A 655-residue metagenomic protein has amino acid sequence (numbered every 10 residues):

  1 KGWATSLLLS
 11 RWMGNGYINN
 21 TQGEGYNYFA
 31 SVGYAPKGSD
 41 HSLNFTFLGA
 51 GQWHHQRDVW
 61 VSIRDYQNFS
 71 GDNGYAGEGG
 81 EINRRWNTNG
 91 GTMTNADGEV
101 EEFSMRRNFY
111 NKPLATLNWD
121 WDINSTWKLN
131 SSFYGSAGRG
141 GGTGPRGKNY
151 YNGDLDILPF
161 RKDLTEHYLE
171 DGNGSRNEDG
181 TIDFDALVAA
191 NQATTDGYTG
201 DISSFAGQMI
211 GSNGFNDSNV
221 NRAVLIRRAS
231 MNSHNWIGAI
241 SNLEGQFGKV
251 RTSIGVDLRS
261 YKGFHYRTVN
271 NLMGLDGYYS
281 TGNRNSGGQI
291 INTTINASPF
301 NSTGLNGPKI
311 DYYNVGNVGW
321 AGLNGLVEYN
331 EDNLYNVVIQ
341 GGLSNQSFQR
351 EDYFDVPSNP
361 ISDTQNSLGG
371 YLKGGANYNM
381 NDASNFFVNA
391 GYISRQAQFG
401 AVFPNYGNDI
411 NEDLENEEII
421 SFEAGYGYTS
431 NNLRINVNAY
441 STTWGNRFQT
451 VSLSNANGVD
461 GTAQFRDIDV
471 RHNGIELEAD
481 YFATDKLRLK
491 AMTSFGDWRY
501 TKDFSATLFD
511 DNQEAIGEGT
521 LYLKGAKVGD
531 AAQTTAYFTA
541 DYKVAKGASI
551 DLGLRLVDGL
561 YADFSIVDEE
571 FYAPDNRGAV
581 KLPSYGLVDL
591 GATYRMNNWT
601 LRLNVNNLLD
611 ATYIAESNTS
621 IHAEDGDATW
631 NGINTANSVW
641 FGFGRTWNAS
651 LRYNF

Functional and structural regions predicted by a protein language model:
K1-M13, I18-R57, Y66, P113-T126: Transmembrane beta-barrel wall of Gram-negative outer-membrane proteins
G14-Y17, G529-R595, L609-D610, S617-H622: C-terminal beta-barrel architecture of Gram-negative outer-membrane proteins
S42-N118, T143-R228, I291-G304, S452: Acidic/polar loop-and-plug regions of large Gram-negative outer-membrane beta-barrel proteins
E99-G144, R222-S253, D257, F264-H265 (+12 more regions): Outer-membrane beta-barrel transmembrane strands
I226, R251-N381, S505: Signature of Gram-negative outer-membrane beta-barrel scaffolds
N333, S441-T443, F465-D568, S650-N654: Gram-negative outer-membrane beta-barrel transporters
N345-F354, T364, Y378-E423, R434 (+4 more regions): Surface-exposed extracellular loop regions of Gram-negative outer-membrane beta-barrel proteins, predominantly
L556-E570, T593-F655: C-terminal beta-signal and adjacent terminal beta-strands/loops of Gram-negative outer-membrane beta-barrel proteins
